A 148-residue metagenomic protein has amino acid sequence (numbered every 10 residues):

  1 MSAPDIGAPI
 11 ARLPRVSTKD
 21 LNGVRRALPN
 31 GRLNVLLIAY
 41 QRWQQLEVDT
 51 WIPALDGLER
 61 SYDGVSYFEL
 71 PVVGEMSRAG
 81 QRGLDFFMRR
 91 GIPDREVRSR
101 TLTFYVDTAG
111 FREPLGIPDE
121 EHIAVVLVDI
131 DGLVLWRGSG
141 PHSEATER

Functional and structural regions predicted by a protein language model:
M1-R26, N30, T50, R100: N-terminal "domain-start" segment that seeds a small globular fold
G23, A39-Y40: Conserved alpha/beta cores of soluble small-molecule-handling proteins
N30, V106-A145: Thiol/disulfide oxidoreductase modules built on the thioredoxin-like
R32-L33, D63-S66, I130: Loop/turn elements at helix/coil->beta-strand transitions in domains of secreted/extracellular proteins
V35-A39, E69-P71: Structural cue for short, hydrophobic secondary-structure segments
Y40-Q41, D131: Solvent-exposed coil/turn segments that connect beta secondary-structure elements in extracytoplasmic/periplasmic
Q44-P93: Structural microenvironment flanking redox-active thiols in thiol-disulfide oxidoreductases
F68-L70, G83-D119: Short, internal strand/loop/helix patches that form the active-site neighborhood or redox-interaction surface
